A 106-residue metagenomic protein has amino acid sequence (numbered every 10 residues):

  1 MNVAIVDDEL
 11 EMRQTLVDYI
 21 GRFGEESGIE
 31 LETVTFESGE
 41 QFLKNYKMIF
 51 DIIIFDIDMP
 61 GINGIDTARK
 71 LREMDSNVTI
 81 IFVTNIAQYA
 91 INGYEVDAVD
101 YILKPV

Functional and structural regions predicted by a protein language model:
M1-N2: Non-catalytic signal-transmission and effector/linker regions of two-component phosphorelay proteins
D7: Conserved acidic carboxylate
L10-Q14, G39-Q41, P60-N63: Short hydrophobic/aromatic-rich motifs at helix boundaries and adjacent loops
L10-V34, E73: Two-component/phosphorelay signaling modules centered on CheY-like receiver
E32-I52: Acidic, metal-coordinating helix/loop segments flanking the phosphotransfer/catalytic sites of two-component signaling
K44, F50-V106: CheY-like receiver
